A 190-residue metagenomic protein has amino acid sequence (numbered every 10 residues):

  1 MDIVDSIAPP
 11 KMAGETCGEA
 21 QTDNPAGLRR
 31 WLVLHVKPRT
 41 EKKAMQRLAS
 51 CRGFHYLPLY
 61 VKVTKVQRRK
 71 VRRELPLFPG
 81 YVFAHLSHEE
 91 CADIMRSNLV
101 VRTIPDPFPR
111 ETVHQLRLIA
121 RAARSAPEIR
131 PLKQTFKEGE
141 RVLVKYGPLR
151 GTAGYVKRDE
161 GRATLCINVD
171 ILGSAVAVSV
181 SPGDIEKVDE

Functional and structural regions predicted by a protein language model:
D2-L143, Y155-K157, A163-E190: Acidic-enriched and Gly/Ser
K145-A153: Short coil-to-beta-strand transition motifs
